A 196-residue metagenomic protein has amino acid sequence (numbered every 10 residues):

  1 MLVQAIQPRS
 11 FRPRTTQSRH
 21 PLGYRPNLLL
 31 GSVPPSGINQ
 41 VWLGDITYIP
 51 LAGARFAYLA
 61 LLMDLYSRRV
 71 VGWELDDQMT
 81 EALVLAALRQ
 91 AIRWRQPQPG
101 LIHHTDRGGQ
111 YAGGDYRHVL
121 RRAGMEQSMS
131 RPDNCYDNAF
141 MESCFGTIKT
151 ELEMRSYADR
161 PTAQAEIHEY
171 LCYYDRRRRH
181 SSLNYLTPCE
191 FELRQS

Functional and structural regions predicted by a protein language model:
M1-S196: Charged DNA-binding/catalytic regions of mobile-element recombinases
